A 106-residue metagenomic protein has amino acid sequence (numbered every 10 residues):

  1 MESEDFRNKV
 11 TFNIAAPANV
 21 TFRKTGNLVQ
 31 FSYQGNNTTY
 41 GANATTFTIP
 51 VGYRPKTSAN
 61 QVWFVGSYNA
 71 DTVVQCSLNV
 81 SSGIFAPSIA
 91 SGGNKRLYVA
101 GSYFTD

Functional and structural regions predicted by a protein language model:
M1-A18, K56, G93, S102-D106: Glycine-rich, low-complexity segments
E4, Y33-Q34, S82, V99: Generic hydrophobic/packing signal
N8-T11, A15-G66: Beta-rich globular "head" domains
A59-D106: Helix-rich interaction surfaces within compact, conserved domain-sized segments that mediate assembly or partner
